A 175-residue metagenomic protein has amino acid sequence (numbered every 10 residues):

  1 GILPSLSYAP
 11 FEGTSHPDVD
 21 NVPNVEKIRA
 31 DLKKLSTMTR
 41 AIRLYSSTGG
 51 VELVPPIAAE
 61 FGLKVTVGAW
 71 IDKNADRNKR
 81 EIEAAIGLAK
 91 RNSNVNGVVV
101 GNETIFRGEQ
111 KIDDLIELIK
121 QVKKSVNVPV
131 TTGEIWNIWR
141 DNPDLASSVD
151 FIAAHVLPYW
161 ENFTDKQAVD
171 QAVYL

Functional and structural regions predicted by a protein language model:
G1-A41: Boundary/entry segment of secreted carbohydrate-active catalytic domains
L6, I42, V98, I152: Conserved, mostly hydrophobic/aromatic
P10-E12, T48-G50, I71-K73, T104 (+2 more regions): Active-site-proximal loop/turn and secondary-structure-junction residues that shape catalytic pockets, frequently
D18, S47, L53-P129: Substrate-binding cleft of extracellular glycoside hydrolase catalytic domains
M38, F61, V126, S147-S148: Short, structured coil segments at secondary-structure junctions
G49-L53, K79-G87, G133-S147, V173-L175: Alpha-helical scaffolding within the catalytic cores of extracellular/periplasmic polymer-degrading hydrolases
E52-V54, F106-Q110, R140-N142, E161-T164: Extracytoplasmic/secreted cell-surface and envelope-processing proteins
N96, E134-V173: Aromatic- and acid-rich polysaccharide-binding/catalytic face of secreted or lumenal carbohydrate-active enzymes
